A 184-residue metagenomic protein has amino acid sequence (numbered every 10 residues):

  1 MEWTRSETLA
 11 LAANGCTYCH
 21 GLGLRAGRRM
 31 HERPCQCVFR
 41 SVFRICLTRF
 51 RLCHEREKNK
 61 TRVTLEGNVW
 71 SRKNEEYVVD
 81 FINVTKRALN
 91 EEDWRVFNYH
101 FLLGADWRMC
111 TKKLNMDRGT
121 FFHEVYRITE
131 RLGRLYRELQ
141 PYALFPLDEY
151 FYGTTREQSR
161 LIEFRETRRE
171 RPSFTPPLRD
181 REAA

Functional and structural regions predicted by a protein language model:
M1-V84, R137-A184: N-terminal interaction/assembly modules
Y77, L114-L139: DNA-recognition helix of helix-turn-helix
F81, T85-L89, T120: Short coil/turn residues that cap or connect secondary-structure elements
R87-A105: Short amphipathic alpha helix immediately N-terminal
N90, R108, H123: Conserved, well-structured beta-alpha core segment at the onset of a catalytic domain
V96-F97, M109-K112, F121: Hydrophobic positions on the alpha-helical face of helix-turn-helix-like DNA-binding modules
L102-N115: Short amphipathic alpha-helical segments at helix boundaries and their inter-helical linkers
